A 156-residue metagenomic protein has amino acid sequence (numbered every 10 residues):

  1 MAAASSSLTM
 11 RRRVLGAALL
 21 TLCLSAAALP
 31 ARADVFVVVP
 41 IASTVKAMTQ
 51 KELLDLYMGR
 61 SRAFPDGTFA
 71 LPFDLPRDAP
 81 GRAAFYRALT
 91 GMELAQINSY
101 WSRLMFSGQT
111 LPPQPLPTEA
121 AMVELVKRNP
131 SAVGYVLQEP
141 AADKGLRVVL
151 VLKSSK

Functional and structural regions predicted by a protein language model:
A2-A3, D34: A broadly tuned "polar low-complexity/structure-edge" signature
A3-A17: Twin-arginine (Tat) signal peptide motif
L8-M10, L29, A79: Short alpha-helical segments used as structural interaction elements across diverse proteins
G16-A26: Bacterial N-terminal signal peptides
A27-A33: Sec/Tat signal peptide C-region and signal peptidase I cleavage site
A33-K156: Flexible loop/hinge segments at secondary-structure junctions
